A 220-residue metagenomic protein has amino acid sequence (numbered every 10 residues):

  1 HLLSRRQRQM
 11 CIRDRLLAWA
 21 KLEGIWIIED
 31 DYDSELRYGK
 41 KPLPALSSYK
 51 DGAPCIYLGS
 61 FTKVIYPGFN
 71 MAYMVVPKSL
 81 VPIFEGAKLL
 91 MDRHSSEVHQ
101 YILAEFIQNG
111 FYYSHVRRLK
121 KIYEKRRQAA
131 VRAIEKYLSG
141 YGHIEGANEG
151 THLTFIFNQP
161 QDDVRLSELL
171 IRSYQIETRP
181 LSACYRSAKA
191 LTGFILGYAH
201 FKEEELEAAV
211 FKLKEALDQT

Functional and structural regions predicted by a protein language model:
H1-I12: Single conserved hydrophobic/aromatic residue that forms the stacking wall/gate of nucleotide- or nucleobase-binding
R13-E23, I83: Catalytic-core regions built around general acid/base machinery
R15-L16, L46, L166: Aromatic/hydrophobic pocket-lining residues that form π-stacking "cages" and hydrophobic walls in ligand
L22-E23, A53, S173-Y174: Helix C-cap/helix->beta junction micro-motif
D31-D33: Conserved Walker B
I56-K121: Conserved core segment of the aminotransferase class I/II
V76, T154-P160, T178-F211, A216: Conserved PLP-binding active-site segment of the aspartate aminotransferase-like
A104, K121-V131, H143-I156, L166-L169: Conserved glycine-rich beta-strand-loop-beta hairpin in the small C-terminal domain of fold type I
